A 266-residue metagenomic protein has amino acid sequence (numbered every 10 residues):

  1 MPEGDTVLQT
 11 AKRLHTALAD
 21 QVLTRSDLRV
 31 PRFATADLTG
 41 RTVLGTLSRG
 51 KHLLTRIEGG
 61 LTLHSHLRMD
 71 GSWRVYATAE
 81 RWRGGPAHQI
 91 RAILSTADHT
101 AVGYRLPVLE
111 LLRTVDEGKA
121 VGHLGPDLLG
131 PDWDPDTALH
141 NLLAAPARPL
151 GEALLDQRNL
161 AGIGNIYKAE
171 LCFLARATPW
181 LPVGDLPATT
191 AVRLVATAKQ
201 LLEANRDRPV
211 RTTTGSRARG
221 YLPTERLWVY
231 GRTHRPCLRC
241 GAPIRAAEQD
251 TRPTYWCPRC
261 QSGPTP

Functional and structural regions predicted by a protein language model:
M1-Y104, V108-L112, R239, R252-W256 (+1 more regions): A cross-family signal for N-terminal binding/gating loops and helix N-caps that shape access to the active site
E3-T6, T10, A19, E117-A120 (+5 more regions): Alpha-helical structural motif
D5, D20, D27, D37 (+9 more regions): Acidic-enriched, low-complexity/disordered segments with a strong bias for Aspartate over Glutamate
V22-L38, L44-L47, R81-R83, N141-P266: Basic, nucleic-acid-binding surfaces and adjacent catalytic neighborhoods in DNA/RNA-processing proteins
L63-L174: Phosphate/anion-contacting hairpin/loop surfaces
